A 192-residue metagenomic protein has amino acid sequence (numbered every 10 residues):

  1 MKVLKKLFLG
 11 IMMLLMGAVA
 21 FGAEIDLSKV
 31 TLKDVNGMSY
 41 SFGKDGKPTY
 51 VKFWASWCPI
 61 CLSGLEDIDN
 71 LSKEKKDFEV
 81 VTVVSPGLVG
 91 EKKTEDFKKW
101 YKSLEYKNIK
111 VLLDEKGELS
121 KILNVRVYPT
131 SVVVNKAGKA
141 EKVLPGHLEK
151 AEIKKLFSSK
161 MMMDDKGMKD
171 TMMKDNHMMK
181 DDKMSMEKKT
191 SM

Functional and structural regions predicted by a protein language model:
M1-I11: Bacterial N-terminal signal peptides that target proteins for export
G10-A18: Bacterial N-terminal signal peptides
K29-T49: A short beta-strand-turn-helix
K47-T49, W54-W57, V127: Short pre-active-site segment immediately N-terminal to redox-active cysteine/selenocysteine motifs in thiol-based
Y50-V51, V80, S131: Hydrophobic beta-strand anchors of alpha/beta hydrolase catalytic cores
S63-S103, E115-K121: Structural microenvironment flanking redox-active thiols in thiol-disulfide oxidoreductases
L104-Y106, E115-L156: Thiol/disulfide oxidoreductase modules built on the thioredoxin-like
M161-M192: Intrinsically disordered, low-complexity terminal tails/loops enriched in metal-binding residues
